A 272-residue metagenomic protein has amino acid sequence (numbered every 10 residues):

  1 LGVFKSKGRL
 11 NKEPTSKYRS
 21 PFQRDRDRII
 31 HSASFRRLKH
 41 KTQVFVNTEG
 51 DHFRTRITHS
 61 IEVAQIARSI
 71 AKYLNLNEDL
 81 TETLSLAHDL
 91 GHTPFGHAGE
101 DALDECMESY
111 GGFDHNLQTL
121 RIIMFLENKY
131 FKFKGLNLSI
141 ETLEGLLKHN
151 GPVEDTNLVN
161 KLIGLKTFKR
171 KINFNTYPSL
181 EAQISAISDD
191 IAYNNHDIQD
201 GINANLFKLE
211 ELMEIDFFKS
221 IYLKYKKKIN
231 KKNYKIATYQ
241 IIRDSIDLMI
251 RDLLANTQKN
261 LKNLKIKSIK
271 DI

Functional and structural regions predicted by a protein language model:
L1-S60, A64-I70, F113-L117, I122-I272: Histidine-centered, transition-metal-coordinating active-site segments
P14, R68-L80, S109: Short pre-active-site segment immediately N-terminal to the catalytic Zn-binding motif
I30, N75, G91-P94, Y110-G111 (+1 more regions): Short coil/turn residues that cap or connect secondary-structure elements
L74, E78-E100, T119, D189: His-Asp-centered metal-binding catalytic motifs of divalent-metal-dependent phosphohydrolases/nucleases
D79-T83, P94-G111, I202-E210: Post-HEXXH active-site segment of zinc metalloproteases
